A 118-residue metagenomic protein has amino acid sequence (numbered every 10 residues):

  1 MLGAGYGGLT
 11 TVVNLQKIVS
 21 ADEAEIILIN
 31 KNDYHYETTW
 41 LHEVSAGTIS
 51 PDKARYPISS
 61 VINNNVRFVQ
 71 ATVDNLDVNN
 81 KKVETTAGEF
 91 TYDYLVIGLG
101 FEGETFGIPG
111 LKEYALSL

Functional and structural regions predicted by a protein language model:
M1-R67: Beta1-alpha1 glycine-rich phosphate/pyrophosphate-binding loop at the start of Rossmann-like nucleotide-binding domains
V66-L118: FAD-binding core/adjacent interface of flavoenzyme oxidoreductases
